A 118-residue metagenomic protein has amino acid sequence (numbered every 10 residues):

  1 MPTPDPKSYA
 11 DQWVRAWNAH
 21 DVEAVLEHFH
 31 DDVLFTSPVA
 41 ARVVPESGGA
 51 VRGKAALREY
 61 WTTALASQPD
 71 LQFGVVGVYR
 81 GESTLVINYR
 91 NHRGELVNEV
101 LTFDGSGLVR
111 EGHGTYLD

Functional and structural regions predicted by a protein language model:
M1-E27, D31: Short, low-complexity N-terminal intrinsically disordered segments enriched in polar/charged residues
P2, A24, H30-V76: A solvent-exposed, acidic/Ser-Thr-rich amphipathic alpha-helical stretch
D5-P6, A16, P38, Q68 (+1 more regions): Hydrophobic alpha-helical segments, principally membrane-spanning helices and signal/leader peptides
W13, V25-L26, V33, G53 (+4 more regions): Hydrophobic pocket/interface hotspot
A16, S47-G48, V100: Short N-terminal micro-motifs specific to bacterial/archaeal maturation and metal-cluster initiation sites
T62-D118: A beta-strand edge to alpha-helix "cap/lid" segment located at domain peripheries
